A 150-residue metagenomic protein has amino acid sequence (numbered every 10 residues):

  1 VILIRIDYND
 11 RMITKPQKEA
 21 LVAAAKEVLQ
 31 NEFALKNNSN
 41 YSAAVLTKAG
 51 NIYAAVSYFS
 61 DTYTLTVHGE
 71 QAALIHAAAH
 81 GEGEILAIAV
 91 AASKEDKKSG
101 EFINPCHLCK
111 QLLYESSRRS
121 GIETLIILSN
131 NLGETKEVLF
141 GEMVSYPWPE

Functional and structural regions predicted by a protein language model:
I2-Y8: Short, positively charged and aromatic/hydrophobic N-terminal segments
I13-N31, G83-E150: C-terminal binding/interaction regions
A34-N37: Short loop/turn motifs at secondary-structure junctions and domain boundaries
N40-T47: Short beta-strand scaffold segments in enzyme catalytic cores
N51-I52, T135: Hydrophobic "anchor" residues
A55-Y63, E95-S99: A short glycine/serine-rich beta->alpha loop
S60-A79: A short mixed-secondary-structure module that forms the rim of ligand-binding clefts
